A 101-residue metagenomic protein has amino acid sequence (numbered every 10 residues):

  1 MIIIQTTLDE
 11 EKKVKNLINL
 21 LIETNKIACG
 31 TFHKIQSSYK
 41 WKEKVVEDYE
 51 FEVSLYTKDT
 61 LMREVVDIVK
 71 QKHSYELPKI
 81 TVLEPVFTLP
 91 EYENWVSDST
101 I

Functional and structural regions predicted by a protein language model:
M1-I101: Positively charged, small/polar-rich N-terminal and surface patches that mediate targeting and assembly and bind
